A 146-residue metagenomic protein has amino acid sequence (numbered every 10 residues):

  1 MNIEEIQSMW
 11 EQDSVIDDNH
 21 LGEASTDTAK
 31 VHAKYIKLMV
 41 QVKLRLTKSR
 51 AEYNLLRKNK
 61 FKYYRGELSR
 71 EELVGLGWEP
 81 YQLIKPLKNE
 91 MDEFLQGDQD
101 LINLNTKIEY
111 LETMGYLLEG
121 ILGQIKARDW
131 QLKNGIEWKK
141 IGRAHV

Functional and structural regions predicted by a protein language model:
N2-I3: Terminal low-complexity "docking" segments
Q7-V40: Short, charge-rich amphipathic alpha-helices with coiled-coil/heptad character
Y35, M39-V42, N105-E109: Amphipathic, heptad-repeat alpha-helical/coiled-coil signature enriched at exported N-termini that scaffold
L46, R50-L55, L95-W138: Long amphipathic alpha-helical coiled-coil segments
L46-K85: Extended alpha-helical coiled-coil "stalk/arm" regions that act as elongated linkers or oligomerization scaffolds
E72-E112: Short, glycine/alanine-rich amphipathic alpha-helical segment that often forms an alpha-turn-alpha hairpin
K140-G142: Acidic, proline/serine/threonine- and glycine-rich low-complexity intrinsically disordered segments
A144-V146: Conserved small/polar residues in nucleotide/adenosyl-binding loops
